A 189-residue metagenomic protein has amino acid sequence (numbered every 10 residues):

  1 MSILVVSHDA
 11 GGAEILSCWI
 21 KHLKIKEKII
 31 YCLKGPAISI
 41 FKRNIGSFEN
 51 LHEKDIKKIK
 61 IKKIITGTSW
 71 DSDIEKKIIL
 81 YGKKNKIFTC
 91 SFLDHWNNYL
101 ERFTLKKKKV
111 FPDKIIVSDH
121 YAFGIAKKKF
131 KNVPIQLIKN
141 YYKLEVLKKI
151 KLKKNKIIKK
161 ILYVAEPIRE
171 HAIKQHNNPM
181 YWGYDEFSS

Functional and structural regions predicted by a protein language model:
M1, I158-I161: Nucleotide donor/acceptor-binding cores
L4-I150, V164-H171: Active-site and donor-binding regions of nucleotide-sugar-utilizing enzymes
S17, K21, K160-S189: Donor-nucleotide binding loops and adjacent catalytic segments primarily of GT-B fold Leloir glycosyltransferases
K148-I158: A short helix/loop element that forms part of the nucleotide-sugar donor recognition site in Leloir-type
